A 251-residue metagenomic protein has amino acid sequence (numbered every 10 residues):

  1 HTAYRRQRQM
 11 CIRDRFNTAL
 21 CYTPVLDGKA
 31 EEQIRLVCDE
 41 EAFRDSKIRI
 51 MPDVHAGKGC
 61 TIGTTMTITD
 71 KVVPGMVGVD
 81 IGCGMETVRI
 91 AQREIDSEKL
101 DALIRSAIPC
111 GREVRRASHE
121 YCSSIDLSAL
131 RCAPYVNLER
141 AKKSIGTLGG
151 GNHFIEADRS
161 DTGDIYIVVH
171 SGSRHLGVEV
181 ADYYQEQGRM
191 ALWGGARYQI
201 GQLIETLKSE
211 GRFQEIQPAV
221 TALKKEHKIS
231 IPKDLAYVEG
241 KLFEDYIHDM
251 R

Functional and structural regions predicted by a protein language model:
H1-R8, I12: Single conserved hydrophobic/aromatic residue that forms the stacking wall/gate of nucleotide- or nucleobase-binding
A3-R5, F43, K71, G149: A generic fold-level signal
R8, I62, I155: Change "...and in nucleic-acid phosphodiester-cleaving endonucleases..." to "...and in nucleic-acid processing enzymes
Q9, I34-C38, A141-S144: Intrinsically disordered, low-complexity boundary segments flanking structured domains
I12-R15, M51-K58, S128-A141: Short charge-dense sequence patches
D14-P24, K29-V79, T87: An N-terminal structural lobe/cap that precedes and organizes the functional/catalytic core across diverse proteins
M76, I81-R251: Extended accessory regions or peripheral subdomains of proteins
